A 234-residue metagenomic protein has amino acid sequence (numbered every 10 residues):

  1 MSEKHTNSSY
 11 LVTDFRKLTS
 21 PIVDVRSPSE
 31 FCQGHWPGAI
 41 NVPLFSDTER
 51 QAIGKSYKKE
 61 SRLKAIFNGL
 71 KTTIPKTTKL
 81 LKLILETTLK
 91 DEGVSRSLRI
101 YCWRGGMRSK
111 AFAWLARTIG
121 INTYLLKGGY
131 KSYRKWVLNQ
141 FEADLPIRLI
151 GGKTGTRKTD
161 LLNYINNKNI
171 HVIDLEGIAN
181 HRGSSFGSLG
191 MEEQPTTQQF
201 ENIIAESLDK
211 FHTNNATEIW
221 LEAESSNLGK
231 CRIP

Functional and structural regions predicted by a protein language model:
M1-P37, L138-E142, I147-G151: Flexible, polar/low-complexity N-terminal or interdomain linker segments that lie immediately upstream of folded
R16-E92: Positively charged, proline/Ser/Thr-rich regional signature most characteristic of the Rhodanese/CDC25-like
I22, A39-N41, T123-L125, I147-L149 (+1 more regions): Conserved beta-strand scaffold positions in the cores of enzyme catalytic domains, especially in NTP/NDP-utilizing
E49-K55, Y133-V137, R182-S188: Short, charged, surface-exposed secondary-structure boundary motifs
F67-L126: Catalytic cysteine-centered active loop of the rhodanese-like fold, especially the PTP/DSP P-loop
R99, I121-R134, D174-A179: A short glycine-rich beta-strand->turn/loop micro-motif centered on a GG-aromatic cluster
G106-S109, P146-N167: Glycine-rich phosphate-binding P-loop
N167-P234: Conserved nucleotide-sensing/catalytic segment adjacent to the nucleotide-binding pocket in NTP-handling enzymes
